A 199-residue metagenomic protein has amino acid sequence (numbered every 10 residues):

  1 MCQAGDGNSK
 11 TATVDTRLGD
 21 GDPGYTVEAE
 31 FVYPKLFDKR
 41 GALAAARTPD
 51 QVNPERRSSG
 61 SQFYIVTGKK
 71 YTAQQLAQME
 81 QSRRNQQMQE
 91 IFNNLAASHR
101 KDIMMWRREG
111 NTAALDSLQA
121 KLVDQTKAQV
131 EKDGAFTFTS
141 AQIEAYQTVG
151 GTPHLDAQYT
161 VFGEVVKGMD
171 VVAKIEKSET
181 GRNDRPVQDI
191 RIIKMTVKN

Functional and structural regions predicted by a protein language model:
M1-N199: Cyclophilin-like peptidyl-prolyl cis-trans isomerases
